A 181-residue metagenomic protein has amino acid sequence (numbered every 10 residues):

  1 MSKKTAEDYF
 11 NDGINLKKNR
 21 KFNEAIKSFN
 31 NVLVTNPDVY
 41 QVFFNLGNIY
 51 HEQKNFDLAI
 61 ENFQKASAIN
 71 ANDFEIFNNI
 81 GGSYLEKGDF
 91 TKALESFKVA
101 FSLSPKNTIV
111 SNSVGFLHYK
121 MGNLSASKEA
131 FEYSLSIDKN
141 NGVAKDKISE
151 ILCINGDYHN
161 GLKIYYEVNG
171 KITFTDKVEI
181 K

Functional and structural regions predicted by a protein language model:
K4-T35, N48-E52: Alpha-helical segment of the N-proximal tetratricopeptide repeat
A6-E7, Y40-Q41, F74-E75, T108-I109 (+1 more regions): Helix-start (N-cap) detector for alpha-helical repeat units in TPR-like alpha-solenoids, especially tetratricopeptide
K18-N19, E52, E86, K120 (+1 more regions): Register position in tetratricopeptide repeats
